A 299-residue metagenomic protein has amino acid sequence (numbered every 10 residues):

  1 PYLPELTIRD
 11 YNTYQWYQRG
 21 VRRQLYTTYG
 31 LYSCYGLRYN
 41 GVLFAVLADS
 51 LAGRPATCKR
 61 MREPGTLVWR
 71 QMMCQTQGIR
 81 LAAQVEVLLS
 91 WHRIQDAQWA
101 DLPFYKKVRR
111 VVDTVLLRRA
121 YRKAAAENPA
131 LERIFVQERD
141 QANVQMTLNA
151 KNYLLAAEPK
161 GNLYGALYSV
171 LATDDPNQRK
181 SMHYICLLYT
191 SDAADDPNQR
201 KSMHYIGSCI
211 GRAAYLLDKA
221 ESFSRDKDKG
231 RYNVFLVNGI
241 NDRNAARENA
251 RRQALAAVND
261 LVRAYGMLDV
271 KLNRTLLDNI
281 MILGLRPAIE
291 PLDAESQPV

Functional and structural regions predicted by a protein language model:
P1-T76, L89, V136-V144, A157-E158 (+1 more regions): Conserved N-terminal diphosphate/IPP-binding helix and adjacent helical/loop segment of trans-prenyltransferase domains
Y35-P55, K59, E63-K106, V115 (+2 more regions): Active-site alpha-helical segments that house and flank conserved acidic catalytic motifs for diphosphate chemistry
M72-G78, R118, A125-E132, M146-P159 (+2 more regions): Divalent-cation-assisted or electrostatically stabilized phosphate/pyrophosphate-binding catalytic cores
A97-F135: Structured all-alpha helical bundle cores of eukaryotic regulatory proteins
L155, P176-L188: Short, intrinsically disordered, charge-balanced linker/junction segments flanking boundaries in proteins
G165-A172: Extended serine/threonine-enriched, polar tracts that run as long, contiguous segments within proteins
Y189-D196: Conserved small/polar residues in nucleotide/adenosyl-binding loops
D242-V299: Catalytic cores of phosphodiester-bond-cleaving enzymes
